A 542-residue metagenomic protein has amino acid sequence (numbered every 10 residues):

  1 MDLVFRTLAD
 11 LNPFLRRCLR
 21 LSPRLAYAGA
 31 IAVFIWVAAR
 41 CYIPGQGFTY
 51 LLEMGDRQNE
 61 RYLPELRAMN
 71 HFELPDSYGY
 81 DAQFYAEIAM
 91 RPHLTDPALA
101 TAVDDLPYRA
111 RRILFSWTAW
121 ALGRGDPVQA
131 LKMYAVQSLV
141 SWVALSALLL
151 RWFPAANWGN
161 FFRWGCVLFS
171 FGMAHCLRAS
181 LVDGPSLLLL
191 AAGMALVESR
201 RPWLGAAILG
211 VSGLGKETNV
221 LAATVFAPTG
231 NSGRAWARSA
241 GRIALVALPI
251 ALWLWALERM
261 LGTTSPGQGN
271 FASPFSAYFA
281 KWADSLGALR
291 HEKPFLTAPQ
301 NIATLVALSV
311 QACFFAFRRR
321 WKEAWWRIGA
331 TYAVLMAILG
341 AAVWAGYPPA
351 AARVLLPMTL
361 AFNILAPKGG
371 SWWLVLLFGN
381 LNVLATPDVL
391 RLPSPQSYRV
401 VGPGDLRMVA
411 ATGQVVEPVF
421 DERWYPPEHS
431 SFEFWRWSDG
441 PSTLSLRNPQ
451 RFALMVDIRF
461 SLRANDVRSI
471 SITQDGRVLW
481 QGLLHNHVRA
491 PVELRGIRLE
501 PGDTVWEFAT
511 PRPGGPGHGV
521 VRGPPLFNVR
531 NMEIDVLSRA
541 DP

Functional and structural regions predicted by a protein language model:
D2-R17, S199-A206, L221-A247: Perimembrane helix-loop-helix junctions
F34-G47, A222-T229, A235-L335: Membrane-lumen/periplasm interface segments of specific transmembrane helices in polyprenyl phosphate-linked
G79-P127, T218, T224, P357: Short hydrophobic/aromatic helix or loop-helix immediately within or flanking a transmembrane segment in polytopic
A119-A121, M133-A156, A312-F314: Transmembrane-helix motifs of polytopic, lipid-linked glycan transferases
Q129-M133, L149-F169, L188: Transmembrane-helix signature of polytopic, membrane-embedded enzymes that assemble or transfer cell-envelope glycans
L148, G165, P185-G205, A361: Specific aromatic-rich, kink-prone transmembrane helix
R178-P185, A351, H485: Short acidic/glycine- and proline-prone juxtamembrane loop motifs at membrane-interface regions of multi-pass membrane
R391-A453, R459-D466, P513-P542: Glycan-recognition and processing domains
